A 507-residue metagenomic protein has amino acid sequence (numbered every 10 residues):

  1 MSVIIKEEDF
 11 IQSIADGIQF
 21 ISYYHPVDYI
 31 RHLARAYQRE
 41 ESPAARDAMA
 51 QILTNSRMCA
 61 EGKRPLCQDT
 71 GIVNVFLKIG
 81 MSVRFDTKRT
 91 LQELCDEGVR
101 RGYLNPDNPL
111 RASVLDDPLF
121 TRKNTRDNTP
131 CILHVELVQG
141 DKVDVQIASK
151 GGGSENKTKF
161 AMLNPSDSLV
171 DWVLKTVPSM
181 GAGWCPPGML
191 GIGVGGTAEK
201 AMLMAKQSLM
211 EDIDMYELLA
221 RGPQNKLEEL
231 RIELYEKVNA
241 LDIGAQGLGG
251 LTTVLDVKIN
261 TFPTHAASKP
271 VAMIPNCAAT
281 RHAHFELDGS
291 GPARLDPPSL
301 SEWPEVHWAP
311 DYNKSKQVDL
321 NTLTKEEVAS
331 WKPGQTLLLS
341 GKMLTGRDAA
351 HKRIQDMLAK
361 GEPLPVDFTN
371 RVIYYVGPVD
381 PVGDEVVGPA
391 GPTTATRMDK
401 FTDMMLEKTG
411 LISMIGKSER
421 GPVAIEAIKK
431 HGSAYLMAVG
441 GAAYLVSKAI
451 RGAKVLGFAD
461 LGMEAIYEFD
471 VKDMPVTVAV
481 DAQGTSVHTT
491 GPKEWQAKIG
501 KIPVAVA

Functional and structural regions predicted by a protein language model:
M1-I192, T197-D311, E407: Non-transmembrane, aqueous-exposed alpha-helical and coiled segments at domain scale
L190-T197, S340-G341, G416, V439-G440: Glycine-rich beta-strand-to-loop/alpha-helix junction loops that act as flexible
L209, I213-D242, Q246-G249, T345-M474: Feature captures the catalytic cores and cofactor-binding loops of soluble hydro-lyases/lyases that act on carboxylate
G249-V257, T264-H265, A278, K448-A507: C-terminal binding/interaction regions
N313-L323: Short, structured beta-strand/loop micro-motifs enriched in basic residues and often containing a Trp
E326-A329, V366: Residue "hotspots" at secondary-structure boundaries inside conserved domains
V328-W331, L337: Short, well-ordered loop/turn sites that connect or cap secondary structure elements
T336, K342-G346, A482: Short, charged beta-turn/beta-strand-edge "cap" motif at the junction between a beta-strand and an adjacent loop
